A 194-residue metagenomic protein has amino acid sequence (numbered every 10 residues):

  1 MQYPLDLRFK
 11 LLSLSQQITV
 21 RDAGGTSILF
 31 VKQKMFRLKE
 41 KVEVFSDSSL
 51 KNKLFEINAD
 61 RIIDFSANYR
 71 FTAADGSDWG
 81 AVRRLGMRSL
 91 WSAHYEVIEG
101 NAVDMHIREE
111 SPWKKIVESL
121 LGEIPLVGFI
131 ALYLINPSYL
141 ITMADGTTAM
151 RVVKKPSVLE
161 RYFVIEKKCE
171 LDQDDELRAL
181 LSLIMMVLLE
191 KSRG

Functional and structural regions predicted by a protein language model:
M1-G194: Intrinsically disordered, low-complexity proline/glycine-rich segments
